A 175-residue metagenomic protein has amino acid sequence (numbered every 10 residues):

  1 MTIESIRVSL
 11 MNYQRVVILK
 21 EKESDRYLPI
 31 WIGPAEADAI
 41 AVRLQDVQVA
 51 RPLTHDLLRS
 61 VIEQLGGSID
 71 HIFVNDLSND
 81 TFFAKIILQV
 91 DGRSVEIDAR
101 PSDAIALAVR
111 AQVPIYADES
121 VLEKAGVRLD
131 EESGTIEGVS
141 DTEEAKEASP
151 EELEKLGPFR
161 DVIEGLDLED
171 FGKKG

Functional and structural regions predicted by a protein language model:
M1-G175: Divalent-cation
